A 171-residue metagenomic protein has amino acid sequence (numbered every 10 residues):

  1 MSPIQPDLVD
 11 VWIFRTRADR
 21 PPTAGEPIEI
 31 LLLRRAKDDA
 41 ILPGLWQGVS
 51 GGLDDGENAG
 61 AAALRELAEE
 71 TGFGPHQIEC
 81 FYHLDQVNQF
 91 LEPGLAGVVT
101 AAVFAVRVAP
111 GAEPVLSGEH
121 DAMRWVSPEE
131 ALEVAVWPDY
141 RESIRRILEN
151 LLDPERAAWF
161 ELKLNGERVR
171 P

Functional and structural regions predicted by a protein language model:
M1-L31: Conserved N-terminal beta-strand and adjoining loop/helix that marks the start of the Nudix/MutT-like hydrolase domain
P3-P6, G25-P27, A40-I41, A96-V99 (+1 more regions): A generic fold-level signal
I13-R15, R34, V103-R107, W125: Short, well-ordered beta-strand micro-motif
G25-E69: Conserved Nudix-box catalytic region and its N-terminal flanking loop in Nudix hydrolases and closely related
P27, A68, G72-A112: Active-site segment of metal-dependent pyrophosphate-handling enzymes, primarily the Nudix hydrolase catalytic core
Q47, V98, W125: Short aromatic/basic micro-patch
V103-A105, P114-I147: NUDIX/MutT-family hydrolases
Y140-P171: Charged phosphate-binding loop/patch that engages nucleotide di/tri-phosphates or the phosphate backbone of nucleic
